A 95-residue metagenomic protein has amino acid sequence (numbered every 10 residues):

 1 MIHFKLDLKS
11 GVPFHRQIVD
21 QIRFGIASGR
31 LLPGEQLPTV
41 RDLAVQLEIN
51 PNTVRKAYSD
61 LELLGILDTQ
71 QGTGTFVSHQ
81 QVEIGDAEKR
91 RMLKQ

Functional and structural regions predicted by a protein language model:
M1-Q36: Extreme N-terminal segment that seeds HTH/winged-HTH DNA-binding domains in transcriptional regulators
I22, Y58-S59: Short, hydrophobic-biased segments on the C-terminal half of alpha helices that form "recognition helices"
R30-L31, D60, G65-I66: Short hinge/loop at the helix->beta-strand junction immediately C-terminal to the helix-turn-helix recognition helix
Q36-L47, L61: A short alpha-helical element within helix-turn-helix/winged-helix DNA-binding domains across DNA-binding proteins
L37, I66-V77: Short, Lys/Arg-rich nucleic-acid/phosphate-binding segment
Q81-Q95: Conserved segment of winged-helix/HTH DNA-binding domains
